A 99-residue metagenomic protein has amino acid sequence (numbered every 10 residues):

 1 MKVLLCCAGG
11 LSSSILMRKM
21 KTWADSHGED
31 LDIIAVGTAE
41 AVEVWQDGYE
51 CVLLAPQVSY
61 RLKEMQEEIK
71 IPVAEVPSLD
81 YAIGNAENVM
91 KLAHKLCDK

Functional and structural regions predicted by a protein language model:
K2-E40: Conserved active-site segments centered on acidic
V3, V73-K99: Ser/Thr/Gly-rich flexible loops in soluble cytosolic domains mediating phosphotransfer, phosphorylation
A39-V44, R61: Short acidic active-site motifs
V44-W45, L92: CheY-like receiver
D47-C51: Short acidic/histidine-rich motifs immediately flanking catalytic phosphotransfer sites in two-component signaling
P56-Q57: Short secondary-structure boundary segments
E68-I71: Short, structured coil segments at secondary-structure junctions
